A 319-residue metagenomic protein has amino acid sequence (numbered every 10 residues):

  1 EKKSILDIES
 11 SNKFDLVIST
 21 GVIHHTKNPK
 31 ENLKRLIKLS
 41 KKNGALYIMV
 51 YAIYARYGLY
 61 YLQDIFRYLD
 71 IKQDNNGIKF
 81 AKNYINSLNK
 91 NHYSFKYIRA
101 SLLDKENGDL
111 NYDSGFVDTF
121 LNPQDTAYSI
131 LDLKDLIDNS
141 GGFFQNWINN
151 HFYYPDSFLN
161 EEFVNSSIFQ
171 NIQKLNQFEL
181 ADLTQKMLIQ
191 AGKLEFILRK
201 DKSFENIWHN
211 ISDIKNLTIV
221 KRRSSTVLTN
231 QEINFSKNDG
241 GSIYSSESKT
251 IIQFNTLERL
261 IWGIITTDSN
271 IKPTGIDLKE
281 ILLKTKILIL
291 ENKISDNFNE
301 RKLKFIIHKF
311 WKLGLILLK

Functional and structural regions predicted by a protein language model:
L6-V17: A short acidic, Gly/Pro-enriched loop at the edge of an enzyme's catalytic core that lines a small-molecule cofactor
S19-V22, I48: A short beta-strand submotif of the Rossmann-like class I SAM-dependent methyltransferase core that lines
K30-A45: A short glycine-rich, Lys/Arg-flanked "PGG" loop and its adjoining helix->strand segment in the class I
A45-A100: Conserved class I S-adenosyl-L-methionine
L59-F66, I98-P123: Short, glycine-/aromatic-enriched active-site segment of Class I SAM-dependent methyltransferases
D125-F144: Short alpha-helix
F158-L194, L198-R199, T250-K319: Long, charge-rich, low-complexity alpha-helical segments
F196-S248: Long, low-complexity, charged/polar intrinsically disordered regions in eukaryotic proteins
